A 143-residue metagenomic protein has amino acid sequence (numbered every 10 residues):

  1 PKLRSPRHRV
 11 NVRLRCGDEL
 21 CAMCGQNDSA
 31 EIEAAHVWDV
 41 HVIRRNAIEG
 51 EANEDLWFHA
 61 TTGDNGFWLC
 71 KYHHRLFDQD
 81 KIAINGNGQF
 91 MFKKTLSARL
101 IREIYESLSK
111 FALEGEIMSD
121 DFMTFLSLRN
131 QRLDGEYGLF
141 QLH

Functional and structural regions predicted by a protein language model:
P1-N11: Charge-rich interaction segments
R7, L14-C16, Q26, V40-H143: A detector for short metal-coordination/catalytic motifs
L20, E33, L69: The −1 position to Zn-ligating cysteines in a subset of zinc-ribbon hairpins
S29-W38: Histidine/lysine/aspartate-rich catalytic loop segments that bind and position anionic ligands
